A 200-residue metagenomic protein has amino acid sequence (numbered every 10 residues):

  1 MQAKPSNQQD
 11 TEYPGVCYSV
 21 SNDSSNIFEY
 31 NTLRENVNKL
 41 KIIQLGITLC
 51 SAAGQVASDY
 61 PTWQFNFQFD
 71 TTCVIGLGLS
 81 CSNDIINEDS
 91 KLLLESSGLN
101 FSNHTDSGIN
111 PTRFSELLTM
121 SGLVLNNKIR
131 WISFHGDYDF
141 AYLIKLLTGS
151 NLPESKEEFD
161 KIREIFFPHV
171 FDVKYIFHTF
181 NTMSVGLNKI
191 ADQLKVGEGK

Functional and structural regions predicted by a protein language model:
M1-T48: Entry/capping segment at the start of metal-dependent catalytic domains with acidic active-site entry clusters
L40-I43, C50-K200: Metal-dependent phosphoesterase core characteristic of DEDDh/y 3'-5' exonuclease domains
